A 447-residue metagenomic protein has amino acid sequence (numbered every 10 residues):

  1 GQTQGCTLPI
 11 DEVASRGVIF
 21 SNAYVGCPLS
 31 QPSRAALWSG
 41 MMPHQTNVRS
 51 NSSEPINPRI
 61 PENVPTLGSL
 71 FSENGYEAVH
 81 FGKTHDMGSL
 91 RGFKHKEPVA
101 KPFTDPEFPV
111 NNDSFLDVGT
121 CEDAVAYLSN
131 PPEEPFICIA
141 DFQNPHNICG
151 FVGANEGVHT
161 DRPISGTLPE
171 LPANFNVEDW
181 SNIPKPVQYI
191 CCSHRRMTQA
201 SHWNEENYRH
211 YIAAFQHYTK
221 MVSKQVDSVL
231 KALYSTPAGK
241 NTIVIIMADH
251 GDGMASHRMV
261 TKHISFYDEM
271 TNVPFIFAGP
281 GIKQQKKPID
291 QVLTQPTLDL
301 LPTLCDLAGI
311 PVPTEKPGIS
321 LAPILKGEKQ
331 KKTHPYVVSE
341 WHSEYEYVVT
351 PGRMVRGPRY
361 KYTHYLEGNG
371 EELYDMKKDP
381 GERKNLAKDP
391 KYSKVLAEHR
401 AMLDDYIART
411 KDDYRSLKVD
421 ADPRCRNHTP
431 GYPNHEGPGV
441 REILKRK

Functional and structural regions predicted by a protein language model:
G1-G5, N130-E134, F142-T294, L307-E315 (+4 more regions): Active-site-proximal cap/lid insertion segments
Q2-R34, G40-M41, Q45, G75-A78 (+1 more regions): Short, structured active-site-proximal loop/turn typified by the sulfatase FGly-forming signature C/S-X-P-X-R
Q4-L8, P32, E62-S69, G88 (+11 more regions): A structural signal for well-ordered alpha-helical segments within the folded catalytic domains of diverse enzymes
R16-S21, N74-E77, E133-A140, G239-V244 (+1 more regions): Loop/turn elements at helix/coil->beta-strand transitions in domains of secreted/extracellular proteins
I19, A200-E206, H210, Y218 (+2 more regions): Long, internal low-complexity/basic segments
A36-C138, F142-S165: Catalytic-site neighborhoods of secreted/periplasmic enzymes that process anionic sulfate/phosphate groups
P131, H250-S256, K283, L298-L301 (+8 more regions): C-terminal cap/loop subdomain of S1 sulfatases and analogous C-terminal strand-loop tails that border
